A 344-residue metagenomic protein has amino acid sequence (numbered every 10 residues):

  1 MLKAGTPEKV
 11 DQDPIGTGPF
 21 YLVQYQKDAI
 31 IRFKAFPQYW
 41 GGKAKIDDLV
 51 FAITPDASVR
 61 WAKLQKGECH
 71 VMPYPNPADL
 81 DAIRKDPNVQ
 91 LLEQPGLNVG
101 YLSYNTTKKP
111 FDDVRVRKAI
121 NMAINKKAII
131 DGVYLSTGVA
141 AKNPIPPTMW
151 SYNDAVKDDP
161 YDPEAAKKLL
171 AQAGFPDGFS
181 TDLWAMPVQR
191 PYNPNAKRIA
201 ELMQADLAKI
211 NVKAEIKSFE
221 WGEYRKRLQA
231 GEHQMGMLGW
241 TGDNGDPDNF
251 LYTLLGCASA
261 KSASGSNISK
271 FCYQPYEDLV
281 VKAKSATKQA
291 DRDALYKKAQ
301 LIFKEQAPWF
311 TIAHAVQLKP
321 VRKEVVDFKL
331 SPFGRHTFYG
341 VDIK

Functional and structural regions predicted by a protein language model:
M1-T17, L22, Q38-K45, D81-Q94 (+6 more regions): Short, solvent-exposed loop/beta-turn-alpha elements that line the ligand-binding surface or hinge of extracytoplasmic
E8-D11, F36-A82, A200, E215 (+1 more regions): Ligand-site clamp/hinge motif
G16, D131, A173-P191, E232 (+2 more regions): Bilobed periplasmic-binding protein-like "clamshell/Venus-flytrap" ligand-binding domains
G18-Y21, I31-R32, D47-I53, V71 (+3 more regions): Short, well-ordered beta-strand elements
Y21-V23, R32-P37, K85, L91-L92 (+5 more regions): Append "and occasionally in soluble cytosolic enzymes with long acidic Gly/Pro-rich linkers
R60-W61, C69, D79-L80, V116 (+3 more regions): Short, hydrophobic alpha-helical packing/hinge segments within bilobed ligand-binding/sensory domains
H70-V71, L183, A205-S259, L295: Periplasmic binding protein-like
P75-D86, G242-P247: A ligand-binding cleft/hinge motif common to bilobed small-molecule-binding domains
